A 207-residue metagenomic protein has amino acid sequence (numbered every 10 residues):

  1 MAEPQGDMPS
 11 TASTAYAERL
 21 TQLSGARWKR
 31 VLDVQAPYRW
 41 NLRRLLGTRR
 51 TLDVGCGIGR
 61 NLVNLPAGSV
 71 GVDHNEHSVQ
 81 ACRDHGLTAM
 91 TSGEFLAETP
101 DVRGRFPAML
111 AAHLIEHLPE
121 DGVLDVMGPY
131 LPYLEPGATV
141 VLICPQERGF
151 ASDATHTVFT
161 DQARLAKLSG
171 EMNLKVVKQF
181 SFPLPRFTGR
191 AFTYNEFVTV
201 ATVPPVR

Functional and structural regions predicted by a protein language model:
M1-L110, L124-G128, F197-V198: Conserved N-terminal segment of class I S-adenosyl-L-methionine
H113-H117: Short catalytic micro-motifs in class I SAM-dependent methyltransferases
L118-P119, L134-P136: Helix-to-beta-strand junctions that scaffold the AdoMet/dcAdoMet cofactor pocket in Class I SAM-dependent enzymes
L124-P129, V158-Q162: Charged helix-capping and loop-helix junction motifs
G137-P145: Conserved beta-strand signature within the Rossmann-like core of class I S-adenosyl-L-methionine
G149-R164: Acceptor-substrate binding/catalytic loop of class I
L174-P185: Conserved S-adenosyl-L-methionine
P185-R207: Core SAM-dependent methyltransferase catalytic element
